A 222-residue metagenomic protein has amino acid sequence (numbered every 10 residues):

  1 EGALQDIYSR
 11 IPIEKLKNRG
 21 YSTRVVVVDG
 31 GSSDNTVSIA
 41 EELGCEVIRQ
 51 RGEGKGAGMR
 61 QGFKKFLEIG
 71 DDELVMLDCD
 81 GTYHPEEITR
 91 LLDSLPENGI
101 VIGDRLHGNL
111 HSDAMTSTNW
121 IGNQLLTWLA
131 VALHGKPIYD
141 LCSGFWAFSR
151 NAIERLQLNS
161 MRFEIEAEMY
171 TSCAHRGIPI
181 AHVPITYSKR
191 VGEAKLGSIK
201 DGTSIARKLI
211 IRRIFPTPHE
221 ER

Functional and structural regions predicted by a protein language model:
E1-L16: Short, well-formed alpha-helical segments that are part of the catalytic scaffolds of diverse glycosyltransferases
G2-D6, D34-L43: Acidic helix N-cap motif at the loop->helix transition within catalytic regions of sugar-transfer enzymes
I11, G62, D80, S149 (+3 more regions): Residue-level signature of catalytic and energy-coupling elements of molecular machines, predominantly ATP/GTP-dependent
P12-V26, N35, C45: Short loop->beta transition adjacent to catalytic acidic/histidine clusters or analogous donor-positioning motifs
D29-V37, G81: A conserved acidic beta->alpha catalytic loop
I48-F66, E73, P85-F163, K189-K200 (+2 more regions): Acceptor/aglycone-binding surface of glycosyltransferases and processive sugar-polymer synthases
G70-T82: Short beta-strand-to-loop acidic/aromatic patch adjacent to the donor-nucleotide binding site
K136-P137, L158-M161, T171-Y187: Catalytic donor-sugar/metal-binding loop of nucleotide-sugar-dependent glycosyltransferases
